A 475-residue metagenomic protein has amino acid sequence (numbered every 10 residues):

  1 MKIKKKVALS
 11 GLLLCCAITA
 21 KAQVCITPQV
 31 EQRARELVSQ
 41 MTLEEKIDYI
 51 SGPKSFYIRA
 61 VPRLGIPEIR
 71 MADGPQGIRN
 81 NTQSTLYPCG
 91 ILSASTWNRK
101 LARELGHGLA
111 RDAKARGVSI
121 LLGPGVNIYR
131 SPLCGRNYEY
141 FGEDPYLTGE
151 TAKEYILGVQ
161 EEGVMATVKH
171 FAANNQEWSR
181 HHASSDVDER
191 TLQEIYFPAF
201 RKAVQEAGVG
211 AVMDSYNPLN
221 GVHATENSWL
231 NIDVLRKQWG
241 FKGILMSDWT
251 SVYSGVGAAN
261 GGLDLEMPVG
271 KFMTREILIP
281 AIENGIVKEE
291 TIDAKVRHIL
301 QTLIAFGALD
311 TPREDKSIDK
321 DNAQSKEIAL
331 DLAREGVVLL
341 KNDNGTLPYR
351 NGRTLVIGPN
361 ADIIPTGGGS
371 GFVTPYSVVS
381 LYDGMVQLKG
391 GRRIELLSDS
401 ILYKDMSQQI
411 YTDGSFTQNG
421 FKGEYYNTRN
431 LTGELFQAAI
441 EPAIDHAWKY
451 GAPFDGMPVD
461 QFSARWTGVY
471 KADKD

Functional and structural regions predicted by a protein language model:
M1-I26: Bacterial Sec-dependent N-terminal signal peptides
A22-K474: Glycoside hydrolase catalytic-domain context in secreted enzymes
